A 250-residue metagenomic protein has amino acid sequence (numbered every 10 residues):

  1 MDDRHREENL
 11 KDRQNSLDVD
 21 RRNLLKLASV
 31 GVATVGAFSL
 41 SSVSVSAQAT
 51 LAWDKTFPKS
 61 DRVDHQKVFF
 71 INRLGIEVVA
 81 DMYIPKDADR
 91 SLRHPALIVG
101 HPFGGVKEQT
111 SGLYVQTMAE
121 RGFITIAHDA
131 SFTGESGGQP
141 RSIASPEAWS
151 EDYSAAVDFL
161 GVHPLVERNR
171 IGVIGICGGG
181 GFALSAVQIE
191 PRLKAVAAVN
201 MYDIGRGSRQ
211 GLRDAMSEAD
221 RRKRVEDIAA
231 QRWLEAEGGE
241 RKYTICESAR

Functional and structural regions predicted by a protein language model:
M1-N23: N-terminal secretory signal peptides
L51-L92: N-terminal cap/lid segment of alpha/beta-hydrolase-fold proteins
L92-P102: Short beta-strand element of the alpha/beta-hydrolase
G104-Q116: The serine-hydrolase catalytic nucleophile loop
A119-E135: Conserved alpha/beta-hydrolase
A144-H163: Alpha/beta-hydrolase active-site loop
L165-C177: Alpha/beta-hydrolase fold nucleophile elbow
L184-R250: Alpha/beta-hydrolase-fold enzymes
